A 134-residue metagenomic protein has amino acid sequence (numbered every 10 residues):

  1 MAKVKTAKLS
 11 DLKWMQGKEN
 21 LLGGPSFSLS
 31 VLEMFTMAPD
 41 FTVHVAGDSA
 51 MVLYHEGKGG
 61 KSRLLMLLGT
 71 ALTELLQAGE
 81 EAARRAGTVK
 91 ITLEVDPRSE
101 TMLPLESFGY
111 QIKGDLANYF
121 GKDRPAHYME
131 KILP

Functional and structural regions predicted by a protein language model:
M1-M15: A short beta-loop-alpha structural element at the N-terminal edge of CoA-dependent acyl/N-acetyltransferase catalytic
E19-V43: Active-site rim helix/loop that mediates acceptor-substrate recognition in acyltransferases
L32-D40, M51-K61: A conserved beta-strand-loop-helix scaffold within acyl/acetyltransferase catalytic domains
D40-V45, M51, A126-Y128: Short hydrophobic/aromatic beta-strand element in the GNAT-like acyltransferase core that lines or flanks the acyl-donor
G57-T70, E94: Conserved acetyl-CoA binding element of GNAT-fold acetyltransferases
G69-A83, S107: Conserved acetyl-CoA-binding loop-helix of GNAT-fold acetyltransferases
A83-P97: Conserved GNAT acetyl-CoA-binding A-motif
T92-E94, Q111-Y128: Conserved catalytic-core motifs of GNAT/GCN5-like acyltransferases
